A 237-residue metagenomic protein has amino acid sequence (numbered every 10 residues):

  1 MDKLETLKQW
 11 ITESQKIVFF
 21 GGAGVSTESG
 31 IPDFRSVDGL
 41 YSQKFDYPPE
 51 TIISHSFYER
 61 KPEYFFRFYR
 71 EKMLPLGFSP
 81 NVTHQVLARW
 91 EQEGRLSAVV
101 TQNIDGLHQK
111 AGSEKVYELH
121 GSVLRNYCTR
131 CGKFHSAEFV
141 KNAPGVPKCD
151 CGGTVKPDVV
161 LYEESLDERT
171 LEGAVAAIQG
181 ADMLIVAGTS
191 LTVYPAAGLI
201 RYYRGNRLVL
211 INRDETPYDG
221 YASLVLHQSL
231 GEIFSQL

Functional and structural regions predicted by a protein language model:
M1-L237: Conserved catalytic core of sirtuin-type NAD+-dependent deacylases
